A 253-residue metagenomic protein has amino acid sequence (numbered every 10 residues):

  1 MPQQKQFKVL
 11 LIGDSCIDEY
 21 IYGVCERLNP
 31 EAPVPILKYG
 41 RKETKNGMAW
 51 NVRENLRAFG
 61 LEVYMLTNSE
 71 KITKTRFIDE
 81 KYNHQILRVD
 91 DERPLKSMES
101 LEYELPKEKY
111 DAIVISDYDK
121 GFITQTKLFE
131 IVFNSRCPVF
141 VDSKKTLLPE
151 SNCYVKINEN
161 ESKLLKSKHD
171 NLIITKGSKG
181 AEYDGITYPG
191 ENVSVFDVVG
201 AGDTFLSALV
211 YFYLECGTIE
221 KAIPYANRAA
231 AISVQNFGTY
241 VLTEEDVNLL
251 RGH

Functional and structural regions predicted by a protein language model:
M1-K5: A short acidic-Thr-Gly-centered motif at the start of a beta-strand
Q6-V9, I17-I115, V241-H253: Conserved N-terminal subdomain of the carbohydrate kinase-like
V9-L11, V139, V155, L172: Residue-level marker for buried hydrophobic side chains located in beta-strands that build the well-ordered beta-sheet
G13, T67, S143, K176: Short beta-strand/turn micro-motifs composed of small residues that flank or help shape donor/cofactor-binding pockets
D14-S15, Y118, T204: Active-site metal-binding loops of divalent metal-dependent hydrolases
E26-L28, A32, F77-L95, A112-K166 (+1 more regions): Conserved beta-alpha-beta core of the PfkB/ribokinase-like small-molecule kinase fold
R41-T44, M48, S97, D119-T124 (+4 more regions): Catalytic cores of large soluble enzymes that bind and process phosphate-bearing ligands
R93, K109, T126-P138, K144-S151 (+1 more regions): Conserved phosphate-binding/catalytic region of the ribokinase-like
